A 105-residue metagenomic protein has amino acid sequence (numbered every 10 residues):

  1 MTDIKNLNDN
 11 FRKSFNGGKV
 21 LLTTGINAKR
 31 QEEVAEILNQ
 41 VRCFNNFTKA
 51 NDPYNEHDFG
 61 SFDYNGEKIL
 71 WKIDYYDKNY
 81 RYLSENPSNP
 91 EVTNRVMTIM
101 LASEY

Functional and structural regions predicted by a protein language model:
T2-D63: Compact soluble domain cores
F59-Y105: Short, compact, well-ordered microdomains
